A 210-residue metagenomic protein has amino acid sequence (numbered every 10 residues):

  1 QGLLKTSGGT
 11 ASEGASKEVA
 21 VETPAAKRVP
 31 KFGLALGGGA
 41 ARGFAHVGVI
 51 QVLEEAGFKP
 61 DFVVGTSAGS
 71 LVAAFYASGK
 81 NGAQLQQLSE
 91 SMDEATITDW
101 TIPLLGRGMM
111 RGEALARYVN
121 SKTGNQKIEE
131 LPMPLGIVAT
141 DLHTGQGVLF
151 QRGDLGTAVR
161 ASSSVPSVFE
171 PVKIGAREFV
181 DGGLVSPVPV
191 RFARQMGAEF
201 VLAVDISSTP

Functional and structural regions predicted by a protein language model:
Q1-V63, F75-P210: Patatin-like phospholipase
G65, G69: Gly/Ala-rich beta-loop-alpha elbow adjacent to hydrolase catalytic centers
V72: Catalytic DNA-binding helix-loop module of base-excision-repair DNA glycosylases/AP lyases
